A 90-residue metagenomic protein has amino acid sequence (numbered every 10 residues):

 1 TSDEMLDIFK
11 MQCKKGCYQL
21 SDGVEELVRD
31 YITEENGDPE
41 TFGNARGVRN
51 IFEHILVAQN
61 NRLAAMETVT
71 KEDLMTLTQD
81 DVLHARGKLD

Functional and structural regions predicted by a protein language model:
T1-T41, N61-E67: Conserved C-terminal "switch" segment of AAA+ ATPases
I8, Y31, E35, H54-V57 (+2 more regions): Alpha-helix boundary/capping detector
E26-L27, R46-N50: Amphipathic alpha-helical interaction segments
T41-N44, E53: Short amphipathic alpha-helix initiation/capping segments at coil-to-helix junctions
V48-N60: Short, amphipathic alpha-helical segments that act as regulatory/interfacial helices in nucleotide-processing proteins
A58-D90: C-terminal engagement/docking regions of AAA+ P-loop ATPases
